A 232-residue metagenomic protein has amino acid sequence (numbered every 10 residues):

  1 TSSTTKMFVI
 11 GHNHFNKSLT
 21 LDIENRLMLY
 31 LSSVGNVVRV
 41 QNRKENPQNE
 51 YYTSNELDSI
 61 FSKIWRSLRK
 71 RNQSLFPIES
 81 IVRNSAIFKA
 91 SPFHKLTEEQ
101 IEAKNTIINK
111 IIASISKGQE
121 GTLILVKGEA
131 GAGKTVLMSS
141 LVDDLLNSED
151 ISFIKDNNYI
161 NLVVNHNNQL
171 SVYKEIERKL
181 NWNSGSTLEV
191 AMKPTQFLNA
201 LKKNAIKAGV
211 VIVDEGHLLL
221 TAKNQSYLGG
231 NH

Functional and structural regions predicted by a protein language model:
S3-S114: Boundary/linker segments flanking structured domains
K6, L123, Y159-L162, K207-V211: Beta-sheet entry/capping signal
F15-L21, L170-V172, L219-T221: Switch/connector loops and helix/strand junctions flanking conserved nucleotide-binding motifs in nucleotide-processing
T97, K104, I108-I115, K127-A132 (+5 more regions): Conserved helicase motor core of SF1/SF2 NTP-dependent helicases
G118-L125: Pre-Walker A (Motif I) flank of P-loop NTPase domains
L137, L141: Hydrophobic positions on the alpha1 helix immediately C-terminal to the Walker A/P-loop
D144, S148-W182, P194-A200, N204: AAA+/P-loop NTPase substrate/partner-engagement loops
L180-H232: Conserved RecA-like ASCE ATPase "motif II neighborhood" in helicase/translocase motors
